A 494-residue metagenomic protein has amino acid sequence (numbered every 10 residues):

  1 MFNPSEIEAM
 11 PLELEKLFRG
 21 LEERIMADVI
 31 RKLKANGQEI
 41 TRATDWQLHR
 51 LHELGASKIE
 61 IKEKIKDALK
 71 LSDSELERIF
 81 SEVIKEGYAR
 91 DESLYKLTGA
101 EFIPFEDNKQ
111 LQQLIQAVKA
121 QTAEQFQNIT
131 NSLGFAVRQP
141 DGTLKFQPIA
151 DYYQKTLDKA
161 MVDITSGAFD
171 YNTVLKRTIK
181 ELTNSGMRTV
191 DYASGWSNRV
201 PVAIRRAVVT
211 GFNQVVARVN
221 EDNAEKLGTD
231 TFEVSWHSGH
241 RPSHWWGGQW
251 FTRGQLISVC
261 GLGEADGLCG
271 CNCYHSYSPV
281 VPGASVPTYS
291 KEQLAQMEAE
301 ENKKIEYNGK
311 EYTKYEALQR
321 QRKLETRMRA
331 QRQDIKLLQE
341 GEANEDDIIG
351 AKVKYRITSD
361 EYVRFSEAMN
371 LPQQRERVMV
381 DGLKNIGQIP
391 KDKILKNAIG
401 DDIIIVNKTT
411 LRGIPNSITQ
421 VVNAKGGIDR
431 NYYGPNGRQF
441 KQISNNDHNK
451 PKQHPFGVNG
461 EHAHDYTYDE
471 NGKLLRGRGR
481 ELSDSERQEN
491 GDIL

Functional and structural regions predicted by a protein language model:
M1-L268, P282-R412, N416-N436, K441-K450: Domain-core detector
D266-V280, G460, R478-S483: Short beta-strand-alpha-helix junction that forms the catalytic/metal-binding core of metal-dependent nuclease domains
C273, F440, N446, G460-H462: Intrinsically disordered, low-complexity regions enriched for glutamine and histidine
Y274, D429, H464: Conserved beta-strand and immediately adjacent loop positions that scaffold enzyme active sites
Y277, P455-Y468: Histidine-centered catalytic micro-motifs
V280-S285, Y468-G472: Short active-site loop/helix that positions an aromatic residue
A463-L494: Active-site or metal-binding loop neighborhoods of secreted/extracellular toxin and effector enzymes
